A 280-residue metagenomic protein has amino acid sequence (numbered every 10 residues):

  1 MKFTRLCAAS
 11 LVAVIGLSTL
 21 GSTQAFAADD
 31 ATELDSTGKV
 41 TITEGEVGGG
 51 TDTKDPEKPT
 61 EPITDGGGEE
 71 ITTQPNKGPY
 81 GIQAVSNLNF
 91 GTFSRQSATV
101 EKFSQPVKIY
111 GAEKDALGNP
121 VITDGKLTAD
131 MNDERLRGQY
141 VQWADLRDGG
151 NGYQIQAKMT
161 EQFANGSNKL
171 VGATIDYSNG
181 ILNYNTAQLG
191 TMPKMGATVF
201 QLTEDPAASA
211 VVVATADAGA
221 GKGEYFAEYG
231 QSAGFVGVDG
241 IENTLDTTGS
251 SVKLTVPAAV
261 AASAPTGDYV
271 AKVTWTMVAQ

Functional and structural regions predicted by a protein language model:
K2-T4, T19-Q280: Signature of Gram-negative chaperone-usher
R5-L11: Sec-dependent signal peptide hydrophobic core
L11-L20: Hydrophobic core
